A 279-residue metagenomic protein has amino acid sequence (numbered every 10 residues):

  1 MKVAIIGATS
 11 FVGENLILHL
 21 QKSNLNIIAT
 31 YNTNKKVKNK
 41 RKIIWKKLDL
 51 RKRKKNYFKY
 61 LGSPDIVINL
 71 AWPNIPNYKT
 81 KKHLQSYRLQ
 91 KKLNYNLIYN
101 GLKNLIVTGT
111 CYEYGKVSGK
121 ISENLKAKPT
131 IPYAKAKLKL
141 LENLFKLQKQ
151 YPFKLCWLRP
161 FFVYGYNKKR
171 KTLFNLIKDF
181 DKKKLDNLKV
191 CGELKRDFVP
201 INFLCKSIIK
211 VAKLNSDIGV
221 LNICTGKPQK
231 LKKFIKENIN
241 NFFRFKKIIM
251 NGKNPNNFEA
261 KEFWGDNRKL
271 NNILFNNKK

Functional and structural regions predicted by a protein language model:
V3-K22: N-terminal Rossmann NAD(P)H-binding glycine-rich loop of SDR-like oxidoreductase domains
I6, F162-N167, L188-F198, L221-Q229 (+1 more regions): Glycine-rich Rossmann NAD(P)(H)-binding loop
R41-R53: Rossmann-fold cofactor-recognition segment
L50-R88: NAD(P)H-binding glycine-rich loop region in Rossmannoid oxidoreductase-like domains and their noncatalytic homologs
K92-P132: Conserved Rossmann-fold NAD(P)-dependent oxidoreductase catalytic core, especially the SDR/UDP-sugar
E142-R196, I201, E237-I239: NAD(P)-dependent short-chain dehydrogenase/reductase
I201, K232-K233, M250-K278: Conserved C-terminal active-site "lid" loop/helix of NAD(P)H-dependent oxidoreductases that clamps the redox cofactor
S207-K210, L214-P255: Mid/C-terminal beta-alpha module of Rossmann-like enzyme folds, strongest in SDR-family dehydrogenases/epimerases
